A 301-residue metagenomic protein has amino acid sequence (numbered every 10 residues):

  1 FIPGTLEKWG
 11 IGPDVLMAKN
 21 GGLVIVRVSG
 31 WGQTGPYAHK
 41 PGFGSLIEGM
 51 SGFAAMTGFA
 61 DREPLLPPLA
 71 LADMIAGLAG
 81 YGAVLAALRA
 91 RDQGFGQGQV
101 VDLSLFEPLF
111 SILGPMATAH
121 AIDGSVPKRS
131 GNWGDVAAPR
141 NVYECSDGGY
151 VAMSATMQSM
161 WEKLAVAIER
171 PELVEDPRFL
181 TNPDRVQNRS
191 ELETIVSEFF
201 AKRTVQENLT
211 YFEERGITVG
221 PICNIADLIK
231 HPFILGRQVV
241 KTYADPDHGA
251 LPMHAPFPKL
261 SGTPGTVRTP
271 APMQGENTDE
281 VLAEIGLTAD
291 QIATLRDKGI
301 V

Functional and structural regions predicted by a protein language model:
T5-T156: Active-site-adjacent "lid/gating" segments in soluble enzymes
L16, I25, G44, V84 (+7 more regions): Residue-level signal for nonpolar/aromatic packing positions in well-ordered secondary structure
G80-A87, K163-A167, I195, D227 (+1 more regions): Alpha-helical scaffold segments in soluble metabolic enzymes
G98-F106, Y211, A293-D297: Beta-strand segments within the central parallel beta-sheet cores of soluble alpha/beta enzyme folds
G134, P139-R215, V219: Aromatic-enriched alpha-helical interface/lid elements that frame and gate functional surfaces
E175-R185, C223-K230, Q291-V301: Short linear loop/turn motifs
L180, A244, H248-T294: Flexible, small-/acidic-enriched active-site or ligand-binding loops
E214-R268: A glycine-rich dinucleotide-binding beta-alpha-beta segment and adjacent secondary-structure elements that constitute
